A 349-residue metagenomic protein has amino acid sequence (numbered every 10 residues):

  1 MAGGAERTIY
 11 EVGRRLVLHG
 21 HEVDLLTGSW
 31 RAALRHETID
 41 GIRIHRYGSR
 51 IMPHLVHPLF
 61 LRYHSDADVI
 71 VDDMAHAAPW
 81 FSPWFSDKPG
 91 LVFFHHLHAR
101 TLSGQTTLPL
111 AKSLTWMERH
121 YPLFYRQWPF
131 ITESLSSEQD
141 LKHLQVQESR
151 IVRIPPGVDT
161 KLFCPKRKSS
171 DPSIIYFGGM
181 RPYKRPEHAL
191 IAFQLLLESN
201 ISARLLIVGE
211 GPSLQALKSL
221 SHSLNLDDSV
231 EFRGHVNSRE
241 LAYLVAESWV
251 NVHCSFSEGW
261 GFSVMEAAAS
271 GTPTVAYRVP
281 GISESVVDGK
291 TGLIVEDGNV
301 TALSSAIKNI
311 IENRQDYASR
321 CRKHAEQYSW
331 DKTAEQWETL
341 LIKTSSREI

Functional and structural regions predicted by a protein language model:
H98, P109-I131, Q139: Membrane-proximal helix-turn-helix segments that form the acceptor-binding/catalytic region of lipid-linked
I131, R167-Q194, L206: Conserved donor-binding/catalytic core segment of Leloir-type glycosyltransferases
S136, G157: Carbohydrate-associated surface elements
K218-V236: Nucleotide-activated donor-binding/catalytic signature segment of Leloir-type glycosyltransferases, i.e., the conserved
H235-V236, Y243-S248: Short alpha-helical donor nucleotide-sugar binding micro-motif in glycosyltransferases
F256: Aromatic "clamp/platform" in nucleotide-sugar-dependent glycosyltransferases that forms part of the donor/acceptor
V264, P273-A276: Short hydrophobic beta-strand element within catalytic cores of glycosyltransferases and related nucleotide-activated
D288-G289, L293-V300, N309-R314: Conserved acidic donor-binding segment of nucleotide-sugar-dependent glycosyltransferases
